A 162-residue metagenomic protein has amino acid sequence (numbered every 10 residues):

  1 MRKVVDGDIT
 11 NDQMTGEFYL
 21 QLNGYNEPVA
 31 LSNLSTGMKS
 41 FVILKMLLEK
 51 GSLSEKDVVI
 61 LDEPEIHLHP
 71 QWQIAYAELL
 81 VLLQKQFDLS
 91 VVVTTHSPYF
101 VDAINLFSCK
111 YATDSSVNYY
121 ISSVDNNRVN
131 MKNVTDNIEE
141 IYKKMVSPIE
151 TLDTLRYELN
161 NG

Functional and structural regions predicted by a protein language model:
M1-T10: Amphipathic alpha-helical domain-onset/packing element
T10-G16: Short, ordered beta-strand-loop transition motifs
Y19-D153: Switch/communication elements of ASCE P-loop NTPase nucleotide-binding domains
Y157-E158: Short, low-complexity polar/charged micro-motifs in intrinsically disordered terminal tails
